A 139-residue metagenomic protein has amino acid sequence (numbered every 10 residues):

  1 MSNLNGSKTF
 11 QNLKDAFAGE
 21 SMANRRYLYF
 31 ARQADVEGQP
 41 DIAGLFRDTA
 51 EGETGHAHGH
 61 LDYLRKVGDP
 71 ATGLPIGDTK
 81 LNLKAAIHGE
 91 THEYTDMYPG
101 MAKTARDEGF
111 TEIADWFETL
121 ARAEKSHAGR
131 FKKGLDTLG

Functional and structural regions predicted by a protein language model:
M1-G139: Non-heme di-metal
